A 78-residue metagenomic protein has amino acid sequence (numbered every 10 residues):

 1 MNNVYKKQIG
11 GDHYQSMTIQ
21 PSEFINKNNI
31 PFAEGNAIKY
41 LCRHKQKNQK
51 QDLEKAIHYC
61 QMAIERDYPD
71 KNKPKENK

Functional and structural regions predicted by a protein language model:
M1-K78: Intrinsically disordered, low-complexity regulatory regions that flank transcription factor DNA-binding cores
